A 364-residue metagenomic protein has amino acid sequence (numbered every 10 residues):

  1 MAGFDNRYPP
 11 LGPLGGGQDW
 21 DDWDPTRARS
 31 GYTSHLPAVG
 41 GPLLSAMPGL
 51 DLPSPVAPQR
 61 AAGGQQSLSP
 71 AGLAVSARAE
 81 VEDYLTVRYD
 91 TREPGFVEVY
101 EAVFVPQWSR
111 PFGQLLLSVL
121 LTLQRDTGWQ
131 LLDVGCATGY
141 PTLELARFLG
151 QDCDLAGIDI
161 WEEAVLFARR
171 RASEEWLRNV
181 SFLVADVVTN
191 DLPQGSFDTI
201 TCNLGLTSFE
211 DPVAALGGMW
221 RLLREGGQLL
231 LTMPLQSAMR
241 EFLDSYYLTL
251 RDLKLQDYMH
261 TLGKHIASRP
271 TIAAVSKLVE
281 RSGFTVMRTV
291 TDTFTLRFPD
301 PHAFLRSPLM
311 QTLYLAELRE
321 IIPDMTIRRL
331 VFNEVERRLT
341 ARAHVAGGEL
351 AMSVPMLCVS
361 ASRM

Functional and structural regions predicted by a protein language model:
A2-F4, Y8-E98: N-terminal, positively charged/glycine-rich alpha-helical extensions of SAM-dependent methyltransferases
Y32-T33, G64-W129, Y140-E144, F148 (+2 more regions): Conserved class I S-adenosyl-L-methionine
E80-V81, Y89, G95, R288-A346: C-terminal helical/coil "lid" or tail adjacent to the Rossmann-like core of SAM-dependent
Q130-N190: Class I SAM-dependent methyltransferase SAM/SAH-binding core
V188-I200: A short acidic, Gly/Pro-enriched loop at the edge of an enzyme's catalytic core that lines a small-molecule cofactor
T199-P212: A short SAM/SAH-binding and catalytic strip from SAM-dependent methyltransferases
V213-Q228: A short glycine-rich, Lys/Arg-flanked "PGG" loop and its adjoining helix->strand segment in the class I
Q228-P299: Conserved catalytic/acceptor-binding region of the Class I
